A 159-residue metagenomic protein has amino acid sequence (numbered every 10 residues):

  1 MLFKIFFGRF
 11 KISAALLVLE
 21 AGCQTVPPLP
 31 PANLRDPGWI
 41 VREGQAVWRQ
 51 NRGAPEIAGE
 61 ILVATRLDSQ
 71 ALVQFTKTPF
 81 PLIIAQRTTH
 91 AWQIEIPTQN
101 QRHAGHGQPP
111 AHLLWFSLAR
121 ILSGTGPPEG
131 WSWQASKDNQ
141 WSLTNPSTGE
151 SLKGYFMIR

Functional and structural regions predicted by a protein language model:
M1-C23: Sec-dependent bacterial lipoprotein signal peptides
L17-G38: Bacterial Sec signal peptide processing site at the extreme N-terminus
Q24-V26, R102, G107-W115, W131-Q140: Polar alpha-helical coiled-coil and adjacent low-complexity
W39, T65-Q70, Q86-A91, A135-D138 (+1 more regions): Short, solvent-exposed coil/turn segments at beta-strand boundaries
W39-T78: Post-signal-peptide N-terminal segment of Sec-exported extracytoplasmic proteins
P55-G59, T78-R87, E150-L152: Amphipathic hydrophobic-ligand
Q70-I121: An acidic-aromatic
Q74, R120-R159: Gly/Pro-enriched, hydrophobic low-complexity segments that function as extracytoplasmic propeptides/linkers
